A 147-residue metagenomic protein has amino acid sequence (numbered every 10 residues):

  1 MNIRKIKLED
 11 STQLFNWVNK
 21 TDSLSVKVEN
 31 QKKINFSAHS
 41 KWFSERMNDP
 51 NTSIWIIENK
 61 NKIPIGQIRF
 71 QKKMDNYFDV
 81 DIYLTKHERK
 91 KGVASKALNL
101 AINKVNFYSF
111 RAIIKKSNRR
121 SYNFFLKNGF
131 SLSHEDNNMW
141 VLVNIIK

Functional and structural regions predicted by a protein language model:
R4-K33: A short, well-structured alpha-helix characteristic of acyl/acetyltransferase catalytic modules
I6, L84, I114: Hydrophobic adenine-recognition pocket in adenosine-nucleotide-binding enzymes
K32-D81, T85-H87, D136: Acetyl-CoA-dependent GNAT
L84, K90-K104, R119-K127: Conserved acetyl-CoA-binding loop-helix of GNAT-fold acetyltransferases
V105-K116: Conserved GNAT acetyl-CoA-binding A-motif
L126-D136: Conserved acetyl-CoA-binding loop of GNAT-fold acetyltransferases
E135-K147: C-terminal "cap" of GNAT-fold acetyltransferases
